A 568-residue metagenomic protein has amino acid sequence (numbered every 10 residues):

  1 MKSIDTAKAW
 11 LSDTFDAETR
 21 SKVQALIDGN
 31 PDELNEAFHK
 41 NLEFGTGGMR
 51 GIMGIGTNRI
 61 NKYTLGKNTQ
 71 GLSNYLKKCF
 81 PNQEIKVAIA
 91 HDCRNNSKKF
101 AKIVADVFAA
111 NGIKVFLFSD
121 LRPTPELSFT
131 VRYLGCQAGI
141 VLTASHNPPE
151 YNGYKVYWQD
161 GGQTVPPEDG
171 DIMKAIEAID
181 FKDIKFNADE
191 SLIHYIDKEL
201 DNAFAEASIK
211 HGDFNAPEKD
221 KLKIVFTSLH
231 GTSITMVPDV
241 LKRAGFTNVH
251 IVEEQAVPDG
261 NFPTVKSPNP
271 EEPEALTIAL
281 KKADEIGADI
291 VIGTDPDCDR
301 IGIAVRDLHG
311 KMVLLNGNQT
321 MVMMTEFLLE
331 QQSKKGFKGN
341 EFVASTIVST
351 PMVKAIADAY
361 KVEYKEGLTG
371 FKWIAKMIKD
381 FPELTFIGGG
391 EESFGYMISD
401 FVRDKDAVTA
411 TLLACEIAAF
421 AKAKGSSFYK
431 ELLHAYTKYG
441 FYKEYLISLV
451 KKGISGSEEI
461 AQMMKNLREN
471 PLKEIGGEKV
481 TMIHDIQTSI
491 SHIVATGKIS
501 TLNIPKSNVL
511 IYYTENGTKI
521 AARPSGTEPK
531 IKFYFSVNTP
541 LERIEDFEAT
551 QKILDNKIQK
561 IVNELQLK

Functional and structural regions predicted by a protein language model:
A7-V104, S191-K221, T232: An N-terminal, well-structured beta->alpha segment
T14, E33-L42, N152-A275: Gly/Ser/Thr-enriched, mixed-charge loops and adjacent short helices that form phosphate/oxyanion-binding elements
F38-N58, A144-S145, S228-V240, P296 (+3 more regions): Conserved phosphate/anionic-ligand binding catalytic regions in large, soluble enzymes, centered on
E43-R59, I85-A88, D106-A110, D180-I196 (+3 more regions): Gly-rich Lys/Arg/Thr-decorated short loops/hinges at beta-loop-alpha junctions or inter-strand turns that position
A88-Y151, T247-G302: N-terminal small/polar loop signature for handling phosphorylated ligands or for N-terminal nucleophile
F100-F108, Y151-W158, V237, D299-Q319 (+1 more regions): Short Gly/Thr/Asp-enriched flexible loops that form oxyanion-binding sites at enzyme active sites
Y157-K185, N318-E341, S345-A355, A407: Glycine-rich phosphate-binding loop plus the immediately following alpha-helix
D284, A288-I290, K311, Q331-R523 (+1 more regions): Phosphate-binding and adjacent anionic-ligand microenvironments
